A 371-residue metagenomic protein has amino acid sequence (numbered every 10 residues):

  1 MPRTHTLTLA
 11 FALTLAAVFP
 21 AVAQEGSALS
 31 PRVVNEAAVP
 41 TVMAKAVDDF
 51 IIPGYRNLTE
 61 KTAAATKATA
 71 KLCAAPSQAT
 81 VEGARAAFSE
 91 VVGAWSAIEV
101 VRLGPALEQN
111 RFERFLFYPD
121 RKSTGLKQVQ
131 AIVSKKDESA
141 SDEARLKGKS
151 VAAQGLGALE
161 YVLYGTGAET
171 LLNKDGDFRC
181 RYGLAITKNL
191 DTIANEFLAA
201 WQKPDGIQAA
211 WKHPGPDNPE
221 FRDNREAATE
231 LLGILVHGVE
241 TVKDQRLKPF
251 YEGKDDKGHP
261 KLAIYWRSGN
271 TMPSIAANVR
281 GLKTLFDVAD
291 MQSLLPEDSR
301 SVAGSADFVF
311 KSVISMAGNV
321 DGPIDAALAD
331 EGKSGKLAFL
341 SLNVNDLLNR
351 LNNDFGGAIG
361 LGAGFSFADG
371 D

Functional and structural regions predicted by a protein language model:
M1-L9: Bacterial N-terminal signal peptides that target proteins for export
T8-V18: Bacterial N-terminal signal peptides
F19-A23: Sec/Tat signal peptide C-region and signal peptidase I cleavage site
E25-D371: Mature extracytoplasmic or organellar-lumen-exposed domains after removal of signal/transit peptides
